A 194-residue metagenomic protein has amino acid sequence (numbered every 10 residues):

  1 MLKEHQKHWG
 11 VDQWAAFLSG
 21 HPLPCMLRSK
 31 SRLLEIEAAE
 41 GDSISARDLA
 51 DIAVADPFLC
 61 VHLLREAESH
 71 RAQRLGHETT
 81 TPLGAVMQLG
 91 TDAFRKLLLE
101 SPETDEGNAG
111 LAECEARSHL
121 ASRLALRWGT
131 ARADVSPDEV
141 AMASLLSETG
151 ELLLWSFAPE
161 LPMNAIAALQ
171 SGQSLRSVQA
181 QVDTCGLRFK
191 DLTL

Functional and structural regions predicted by a protein language model:
M1-I166, Q173-L194: Conserved alpha-helical "signature site" that marks functionally important helical segments or helix/loop junctions
